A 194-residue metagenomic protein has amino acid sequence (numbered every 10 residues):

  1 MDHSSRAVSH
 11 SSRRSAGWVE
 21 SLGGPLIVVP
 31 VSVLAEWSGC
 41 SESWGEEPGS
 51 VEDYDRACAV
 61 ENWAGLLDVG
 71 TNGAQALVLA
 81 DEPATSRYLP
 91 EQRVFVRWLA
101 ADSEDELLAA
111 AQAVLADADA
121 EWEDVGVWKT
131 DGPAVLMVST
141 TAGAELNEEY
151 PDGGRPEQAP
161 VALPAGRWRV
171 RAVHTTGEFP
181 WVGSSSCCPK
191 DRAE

Functional and structural regions predicted by a protein language model:
M1-V127, E178-E194: Primarily secretory-pathway and cell-envelope proteins
V29, M137-S139, P164, V173: A structural detector for beta-sheet-dominated domains
E36-W37, A142-E145, R171: Residues in flexible loops and secondary-structure boundaries
L115-P156: Extended, solvent-exposed segments with strong compositional bias
T141-G143, W168, G177-F179, R192-A193: Generic "edge-of-domain/loop-turn" microfeature
A159, L163-T176: A glycine-anchored, Pro-Gly-centered beta-turn/N-cap motif
